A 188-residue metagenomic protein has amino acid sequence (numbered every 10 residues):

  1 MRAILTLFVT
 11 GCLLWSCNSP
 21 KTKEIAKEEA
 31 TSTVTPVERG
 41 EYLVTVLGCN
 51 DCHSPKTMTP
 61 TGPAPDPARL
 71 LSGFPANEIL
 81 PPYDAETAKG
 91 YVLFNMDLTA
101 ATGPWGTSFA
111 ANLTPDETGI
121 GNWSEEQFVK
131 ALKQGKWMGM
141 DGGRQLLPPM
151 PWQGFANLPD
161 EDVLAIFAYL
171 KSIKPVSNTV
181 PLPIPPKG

Functional and structural regions predicted by a protein language model:
M1-I4: Positively charged n-region of N-terminal signal peptides that target proteins for export
L14-S16: C-terminal motif of bacterial Sec signal peptides marking the signal peptidase cleavage site
N18-K21: Bacterial signal peptide processing site
K23-T45, T57-P63, I79-Y83, N122: Electrostatic cytochrome c docking/interface patches
V37, N50, G143, P149-P151 (+2 more regions): Interaction-mediating elements
G40, V46-K56, F128, I166 (+1 more regions): The canonical Cys-X-X-Cys-His
M58-K130, L146-L158, K187-G188: Gly/Gly-Pro-rich "capping" loops immediately C-terminal to redox-active cysteine motifs in periplasmic/lumenal
N122-W137, W152-P181: C-terminal capping alpha-helices of c-type cytochrome domains
